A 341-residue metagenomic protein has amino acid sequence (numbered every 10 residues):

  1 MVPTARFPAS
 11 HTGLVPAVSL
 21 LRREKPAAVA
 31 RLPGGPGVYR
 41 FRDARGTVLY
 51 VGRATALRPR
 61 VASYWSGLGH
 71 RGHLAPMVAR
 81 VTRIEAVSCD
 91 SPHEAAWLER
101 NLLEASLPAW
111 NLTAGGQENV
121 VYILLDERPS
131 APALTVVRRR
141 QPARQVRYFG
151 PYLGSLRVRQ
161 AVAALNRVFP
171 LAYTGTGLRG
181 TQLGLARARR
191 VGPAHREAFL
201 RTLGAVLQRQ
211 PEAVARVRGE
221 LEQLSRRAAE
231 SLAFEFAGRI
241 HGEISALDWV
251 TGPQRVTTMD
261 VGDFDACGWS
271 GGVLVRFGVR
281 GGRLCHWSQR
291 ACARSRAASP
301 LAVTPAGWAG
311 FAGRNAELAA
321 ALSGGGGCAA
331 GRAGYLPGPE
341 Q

Functional and structural regions predicted by a protein language model:
V2-Q341: Conserved catalytic/ligand-binding micro-motifs in nucleotide and anionic cofactor chemistry
